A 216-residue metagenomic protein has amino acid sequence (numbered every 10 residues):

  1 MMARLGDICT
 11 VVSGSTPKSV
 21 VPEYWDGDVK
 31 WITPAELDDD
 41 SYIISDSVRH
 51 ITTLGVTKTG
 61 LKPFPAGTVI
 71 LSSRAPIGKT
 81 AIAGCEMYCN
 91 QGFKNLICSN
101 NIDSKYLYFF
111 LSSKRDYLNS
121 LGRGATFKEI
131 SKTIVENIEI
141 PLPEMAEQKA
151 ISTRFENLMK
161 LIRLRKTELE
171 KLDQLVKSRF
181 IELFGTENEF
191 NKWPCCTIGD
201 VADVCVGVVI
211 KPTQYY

Functional and structural regions predicted by a protein language model:
M1, K30, V69, M87 (+2 more regions): Residues that recognize and position ribonucleotide moieties
M1-S15, N137-S152, T167-V209: Non-catalytic DNA-recognition/assembly elements of restriction-modification systems
G6-V21, A35-A66, G199-Y215: Sequence-specific dsDNA recognition surfaces
S15-T16, R74-I77, I82-K94, Y108-P143 (+1 more regions): Glycine-anchored helix-breaking recognition loops at helix->coil/strand junctions
T33-P34, V48-S112: A short beta-sheet element
D40-Y42, T80, K149: Short helix/loop capping segments that flank catalytic or ligand/cofactor-binding pockets
I102, M145-A146, M159: A generic structural signal for alpha-helix starts
L158-L169: Amphipathic alpha-helical coiled-coil segments
